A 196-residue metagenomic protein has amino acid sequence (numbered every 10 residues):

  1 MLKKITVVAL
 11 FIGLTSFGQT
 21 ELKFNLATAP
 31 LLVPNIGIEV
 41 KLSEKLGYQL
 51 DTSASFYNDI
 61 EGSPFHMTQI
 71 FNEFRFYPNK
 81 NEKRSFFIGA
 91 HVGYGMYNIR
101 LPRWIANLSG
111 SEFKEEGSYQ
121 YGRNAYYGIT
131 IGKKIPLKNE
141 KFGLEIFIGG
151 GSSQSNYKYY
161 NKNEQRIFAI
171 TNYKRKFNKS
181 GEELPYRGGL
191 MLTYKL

Functional and structural regions predicted by a protein language model:
L2-S16: Sec-dependent N-terminal signal peptides
Q19-L31, G47-N58: Transmembrane beta-strand segments that form the barrel wall of outer-membrane beta-barrel proteins
V40-I146: Gram-negative (and chloroplast) outer-membrane scaffold detector with strong preference for beta-barrel transmembrane
F71-F74, E182-L196: Outer-membrane beta-barrel "beta-signal"
A106-F113, K162-K174: Solvent-exposed loop segments that connect transmembrane elements
I146-S152: Internal, hydrophobic beta-strand segments that form the core of beta-sheet-rich folds
Q154-E164: C-terminal beta-signal and adjacent terminal beta-strands/loops of Gram-negative outer-membrane beta-barrel proteins
I170-P185: C-terminal beta-signal and terminal closure region of outer-membrane beta-barrel proteins
